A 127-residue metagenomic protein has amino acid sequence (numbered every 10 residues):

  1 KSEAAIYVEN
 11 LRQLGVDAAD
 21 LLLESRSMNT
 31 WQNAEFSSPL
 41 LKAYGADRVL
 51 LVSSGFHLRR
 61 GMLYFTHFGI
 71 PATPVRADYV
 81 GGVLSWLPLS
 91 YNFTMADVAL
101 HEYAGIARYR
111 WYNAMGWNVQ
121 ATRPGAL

Functional and structural regions predicted by a protein language model:
K1-F93: A structural signal for short, hydrophobic/glycine-enriched beta-strand patches
A96-A121: A transmembrane-helix-recognition feature enriched in membrane-embedded lipid enzymes and envelope glyco-/phospholipid
